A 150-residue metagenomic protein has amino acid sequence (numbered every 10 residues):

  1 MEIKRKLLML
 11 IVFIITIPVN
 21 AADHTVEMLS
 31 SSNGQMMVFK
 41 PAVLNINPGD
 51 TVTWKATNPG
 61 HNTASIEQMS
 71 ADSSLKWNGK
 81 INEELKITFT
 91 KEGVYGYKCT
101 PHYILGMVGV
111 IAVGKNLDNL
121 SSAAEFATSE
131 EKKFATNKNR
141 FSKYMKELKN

Functional and structural regions predicted by a protein language model:
K4-L10: Sec-dependent signal peptide recognition, specifically the positively charged N-region followed immediately by
T16-P18: N-terminal signal peptide c-region/cleavage motif recognized by signal peptidases
N20-N150: Extracytoplasmic copper-binding redox domains, predominantly the cupredoxin/blue-copper superfamily
